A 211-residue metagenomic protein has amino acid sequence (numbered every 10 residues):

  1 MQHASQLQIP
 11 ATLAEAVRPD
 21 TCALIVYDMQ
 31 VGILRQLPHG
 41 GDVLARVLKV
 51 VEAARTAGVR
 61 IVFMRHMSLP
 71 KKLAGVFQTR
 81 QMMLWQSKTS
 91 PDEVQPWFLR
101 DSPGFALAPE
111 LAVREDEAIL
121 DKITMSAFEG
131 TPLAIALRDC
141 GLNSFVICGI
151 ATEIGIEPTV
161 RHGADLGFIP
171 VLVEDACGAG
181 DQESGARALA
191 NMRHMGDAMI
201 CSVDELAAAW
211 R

Functional and structural regions predicted by a protein language model:
M1-A23, K49-A57, Q78, M82-R211: Active-site-adjacent betaalpha module
M29, H66, D175: Active-site loop/turn elements of alpha/beta-hydrolase fold enzymes, especially the short glycine-/histidine-rich
Q30-R35: Short acidic, Gly/Ser-rich segments with clustered Asp/Glu that frequently serve as metal-coordination loops in enzyme
Q36, H66, L73-A74, I156 (+1 more regions): Short Asp/Glu-rich motifs
L37-A54: …and closely analogous acidic/polar surface helices at protein-protein or active-site interfaces in A-domain-like
A54-L73: Von Willebrand factor
